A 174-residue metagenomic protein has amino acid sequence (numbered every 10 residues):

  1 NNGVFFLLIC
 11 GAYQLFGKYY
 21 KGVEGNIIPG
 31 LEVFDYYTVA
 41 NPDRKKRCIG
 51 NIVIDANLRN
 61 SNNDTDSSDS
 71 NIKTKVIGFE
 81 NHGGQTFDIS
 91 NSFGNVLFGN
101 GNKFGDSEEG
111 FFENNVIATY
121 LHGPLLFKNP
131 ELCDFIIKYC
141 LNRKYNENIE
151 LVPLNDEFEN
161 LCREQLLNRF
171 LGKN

Functional and structural regions predicted by a protein language model:
N1-L58: Cysteine-nucleophile active-site neighborhood
N41-K45, I49-N174: Amide-donor transfer/coupling interface in amidating biosynthetic enzymes
